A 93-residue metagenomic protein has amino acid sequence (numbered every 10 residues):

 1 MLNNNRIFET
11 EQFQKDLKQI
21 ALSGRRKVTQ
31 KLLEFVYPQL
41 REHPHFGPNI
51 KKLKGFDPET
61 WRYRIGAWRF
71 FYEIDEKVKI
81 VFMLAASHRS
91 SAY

Functional and structural regions predicted by a protein language model:
M1-A67, E76-I80, S90-Y93: Basic, Lys/Arg-enriched alpha-helical interface segments
Y72-I74: Short, exposed beta-strand-loop hairpins at the edges of beta-sheets in extracellular/periplasmic proteins
